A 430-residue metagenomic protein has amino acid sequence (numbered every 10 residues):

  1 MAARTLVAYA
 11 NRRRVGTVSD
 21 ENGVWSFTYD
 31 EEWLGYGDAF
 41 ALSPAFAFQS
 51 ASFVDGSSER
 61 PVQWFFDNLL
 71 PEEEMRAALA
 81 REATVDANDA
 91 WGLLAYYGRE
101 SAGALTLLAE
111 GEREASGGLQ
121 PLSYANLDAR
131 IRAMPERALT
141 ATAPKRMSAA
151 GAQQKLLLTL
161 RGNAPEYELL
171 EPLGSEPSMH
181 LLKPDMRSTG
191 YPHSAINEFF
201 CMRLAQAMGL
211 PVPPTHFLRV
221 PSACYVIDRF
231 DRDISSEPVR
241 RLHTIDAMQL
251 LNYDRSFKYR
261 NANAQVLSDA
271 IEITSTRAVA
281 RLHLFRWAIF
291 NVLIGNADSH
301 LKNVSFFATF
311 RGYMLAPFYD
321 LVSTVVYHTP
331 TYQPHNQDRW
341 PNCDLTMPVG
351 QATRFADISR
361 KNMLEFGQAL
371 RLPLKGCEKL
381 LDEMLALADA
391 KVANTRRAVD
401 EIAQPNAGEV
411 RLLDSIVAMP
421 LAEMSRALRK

Functional and structural regions predicted by a protein language model:
M1-K430: Phosphate/dinucleotide-binding and metal-coordinating scaffold of catalytic cores in nucleotide-dependent enzymes
